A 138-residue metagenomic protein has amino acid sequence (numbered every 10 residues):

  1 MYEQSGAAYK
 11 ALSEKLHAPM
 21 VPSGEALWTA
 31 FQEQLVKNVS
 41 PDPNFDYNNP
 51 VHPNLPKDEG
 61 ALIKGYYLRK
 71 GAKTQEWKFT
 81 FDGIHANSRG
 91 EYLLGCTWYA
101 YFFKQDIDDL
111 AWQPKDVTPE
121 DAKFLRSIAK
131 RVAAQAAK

Functional and structural regions predicted by a protein language model:
M1-D58: A substrate-binding/cap region within the structured catalytic cores of diverse enzymes
V36-K138: Conserved catalytic region of serine esterases and O-acyltransferases that act on ester linkages in lipids
